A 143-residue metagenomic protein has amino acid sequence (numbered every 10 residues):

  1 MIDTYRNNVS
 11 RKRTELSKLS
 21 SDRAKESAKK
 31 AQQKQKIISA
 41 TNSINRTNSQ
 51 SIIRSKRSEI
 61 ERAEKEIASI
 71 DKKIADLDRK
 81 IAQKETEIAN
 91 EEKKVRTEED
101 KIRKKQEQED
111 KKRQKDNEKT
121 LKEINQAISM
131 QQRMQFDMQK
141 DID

Functional and structural regions predicted by a protein language model:
M1-E15: Short, charge-rich amphipathic alpha-helices with coiled-coil/heptad character
N7, S43-I44, S129, D143: Generic ordered-secondary-structure signal
V9, L16, D71-Q106: Long, charged amphipathic alpha-helices with heptad-repeat/coiled-coil character
D22-R62, E87-E98, I102: Extended alpha-helical coiled-coil "stalk/arm" regions that act as elongated linkers or oligomerization scaffolds
K73-D76, E118-D143: Domain-scale macromolecular recognition modules
